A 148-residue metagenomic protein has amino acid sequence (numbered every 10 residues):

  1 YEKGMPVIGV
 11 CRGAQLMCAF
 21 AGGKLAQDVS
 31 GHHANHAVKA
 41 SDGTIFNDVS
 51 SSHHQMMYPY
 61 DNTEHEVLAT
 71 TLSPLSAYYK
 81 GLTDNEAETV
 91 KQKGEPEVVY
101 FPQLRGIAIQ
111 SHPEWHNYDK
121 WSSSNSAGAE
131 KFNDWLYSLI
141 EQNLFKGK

Functional and structural regions predicted by a protein language model:
Y1-A21: Catalytic nucleophile loop
E2-K3, A26-K148: Amide-donor transfer/coupling interface in amidating biosynthetic enzymes
